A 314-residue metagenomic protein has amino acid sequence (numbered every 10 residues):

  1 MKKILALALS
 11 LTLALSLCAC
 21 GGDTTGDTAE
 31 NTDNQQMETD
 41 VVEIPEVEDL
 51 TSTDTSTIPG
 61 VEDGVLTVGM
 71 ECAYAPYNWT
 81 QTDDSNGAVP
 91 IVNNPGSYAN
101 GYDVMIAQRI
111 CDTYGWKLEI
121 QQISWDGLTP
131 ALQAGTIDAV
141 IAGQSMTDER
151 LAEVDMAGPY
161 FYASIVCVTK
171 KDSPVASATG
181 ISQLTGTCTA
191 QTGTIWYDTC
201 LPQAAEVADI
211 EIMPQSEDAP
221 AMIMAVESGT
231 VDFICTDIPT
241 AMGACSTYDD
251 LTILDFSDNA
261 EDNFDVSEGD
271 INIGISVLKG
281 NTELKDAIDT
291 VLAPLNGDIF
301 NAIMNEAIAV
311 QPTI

Functional and structural regions predicted by a protein language model:
L15-A19: C-terminal motif of bacterial Sec signal peptides marking the signal peptidase cleavage site
G21-T24: Bacterial signal peptide processing site
D33-N34, T39-G143: Extracytoplasmic small-molecule ligand-binding "clamshell" domains of the periplasmic binding protein/Venus flytrap
V42-D49, T55-P59, D63, I195-S216 (+1 more regions): Ligand-binding clefts/hinges and TM-proximal coupling segments of bilobed small-molecule sensing domains
C72-A75, G96-D112, Q144, A163-I223 (+1 more regions): Bilobed "Venus flytrap"/periplasmic-binding protein-like clamshell domains and structurally analogous long
Q108, D112, K117-S182, A260-E268: Acidic, polar ligand-binding/catalytic clefts
G127, A142-E153, D198-A204, E227-S228 (+1 more regions): A ligand-binding cleft/hinge motif common to bilobed small-molecule-binding domains
F161-D172, T247-D289, V310-I314: Periplasmic-binding protein-like
